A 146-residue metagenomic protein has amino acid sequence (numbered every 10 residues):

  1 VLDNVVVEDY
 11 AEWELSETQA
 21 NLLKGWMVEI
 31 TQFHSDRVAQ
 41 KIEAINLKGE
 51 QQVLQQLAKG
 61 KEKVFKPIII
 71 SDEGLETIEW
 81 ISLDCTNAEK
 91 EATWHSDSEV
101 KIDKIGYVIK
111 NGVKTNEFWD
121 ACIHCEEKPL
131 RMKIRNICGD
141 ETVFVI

Functional and structural regions predicted by a protein language model:
V1-I146: Accessory, often C-terminal, charged low-complexity segments
